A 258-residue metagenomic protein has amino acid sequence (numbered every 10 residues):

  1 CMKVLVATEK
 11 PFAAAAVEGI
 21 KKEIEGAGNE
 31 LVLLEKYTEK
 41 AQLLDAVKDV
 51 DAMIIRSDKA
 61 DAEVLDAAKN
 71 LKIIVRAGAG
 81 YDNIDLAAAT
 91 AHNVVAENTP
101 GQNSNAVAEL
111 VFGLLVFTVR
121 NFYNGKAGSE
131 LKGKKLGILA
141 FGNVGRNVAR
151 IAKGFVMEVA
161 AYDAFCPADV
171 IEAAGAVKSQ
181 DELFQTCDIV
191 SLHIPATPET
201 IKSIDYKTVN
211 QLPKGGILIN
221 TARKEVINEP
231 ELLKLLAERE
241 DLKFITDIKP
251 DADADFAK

Functional and structural regions predicted by a protein language model:
C1-V50, E158-A160: N-terminal glycine-/charge-rich "phosphate-binding" loop or analogous flexible N-terminal tail
T8, A15, G26, T90 (+2 more regions): C-terminal helix-to-coil terminal segments
T8, I55-S57, G78, L192-I194 (+1 more regions): Glycine-rich, N-terminal phosphate-binding loop of Rossmann-like dinucleotide-binding domains
D51-Y123: Phosphate/diphosphate ligand-binding glycine-rich loop within oxidoreductases
A62-L65, F165-A257: Rossmann-like adenosine-cofactor binding region
A68-I73, H92-V94, M157, K214-G216 (+1 more regions): A short helix->loop->beta-strand "cap" motif at the edges of active sites that frequently abuts
L71, K132-K135, Y206, G215: Phosphate-coordination loops involved in phosphoryl transfer and adenosine-cofactor binding
H92-N143, N147-I151, Y162, D169: Phosphate-binding beta-alpha-beta segment of Rossmann-like dinucleotide-binding domains, i.e., the NAD(P)
